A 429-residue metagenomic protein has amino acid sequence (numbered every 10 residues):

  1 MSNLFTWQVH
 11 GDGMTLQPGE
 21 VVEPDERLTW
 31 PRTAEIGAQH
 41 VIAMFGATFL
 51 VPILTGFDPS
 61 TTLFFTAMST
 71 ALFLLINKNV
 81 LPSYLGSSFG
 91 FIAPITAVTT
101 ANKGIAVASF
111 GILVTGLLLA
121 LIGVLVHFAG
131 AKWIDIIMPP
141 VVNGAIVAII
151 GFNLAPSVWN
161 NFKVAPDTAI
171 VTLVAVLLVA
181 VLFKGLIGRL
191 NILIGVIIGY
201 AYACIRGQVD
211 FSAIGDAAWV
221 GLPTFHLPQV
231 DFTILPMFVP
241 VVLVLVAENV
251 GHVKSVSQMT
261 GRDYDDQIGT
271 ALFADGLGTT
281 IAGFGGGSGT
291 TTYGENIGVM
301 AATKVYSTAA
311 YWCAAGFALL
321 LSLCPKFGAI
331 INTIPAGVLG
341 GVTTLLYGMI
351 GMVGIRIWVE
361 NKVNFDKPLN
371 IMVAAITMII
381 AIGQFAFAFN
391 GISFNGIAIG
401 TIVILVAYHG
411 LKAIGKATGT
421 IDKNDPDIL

Functional and structural regions predicted by a protein language model:
M1-E35, F211-T224, Q258-G261, A271 (+1 more regions): Intrinsically disordered, low-complexity non-transmembrane regions of multi-pass membrane transporters
M1-S83, F89-N102: N-terminal signal-anchor module of multipass membrane proteins
D12, Q17, F45-G46, V174-V179 (+6 more regions): Juxtamembrane interface elements at the cytosolic ends of transmembrane helices in multi-pass membrane proteins
P18-A34, V51-L74, V239-T308, P426-L429: Membrane-embedded helical hairpins/re-entrant loop segments and their flanking transmembrane helices within multi-pass
R32-G46, T168-T172, L190-N191, R206 (+2 more regions): Hydrophobic, membrane-embedded alpha-helices of multi-pass small-molecule transporters
F57-L63, N79-I92, W133-N143, G188-I194 (+5 more regions): Short, non-helical or kinked segments that cap or interrupt transmembrane helices
I95-A101, A180, N296-Y311, F317-S322: Interfacial segments of multi-pass membrane proteins
N102-S212, L320-D422: Membrane-embedded alpha-helical modules
